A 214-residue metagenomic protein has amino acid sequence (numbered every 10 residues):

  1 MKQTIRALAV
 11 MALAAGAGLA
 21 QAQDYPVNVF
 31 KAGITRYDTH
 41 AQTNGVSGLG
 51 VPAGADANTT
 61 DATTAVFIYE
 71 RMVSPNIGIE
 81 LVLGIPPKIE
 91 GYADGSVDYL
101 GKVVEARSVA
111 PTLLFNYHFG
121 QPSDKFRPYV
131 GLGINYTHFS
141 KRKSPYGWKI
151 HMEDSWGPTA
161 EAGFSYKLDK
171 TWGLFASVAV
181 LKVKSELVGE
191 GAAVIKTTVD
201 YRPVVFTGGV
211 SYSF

Functional and structural regions predicted by a protein language model:
M1-P26: Cleavable N-terminal export/targeting peptides
Q21-R71, K141, V205: Short glycine/proline- and aromatic-enriched beta-strand/turn motifs that initiate or cap beta-hairpins
Y25-V27, R36, I68-S144, P203-F214: Gram-negative (and chloroplast) outer-membrane scaffold detector with strong preference for beta-barrel transmembrane
Q42-L49, G91-Y99, S140-W148, E186-V194: Outer-membrane beta-barrel translocator domains and adjoining extracellular loop/strand segments of Gram-negative
A55-D61, L100-R107, W148-W156, I195-R202: Replace "Gram-negative outer membrane beta-barrel proteins" with "bacterial and organellar outer membrane beta-barrel
K88, Y92, D169-F214: Predominantly the C-terminal beta-signal and adjacent terminal strand-loop region of outer-membrane beta-barrel
P111-F115, V130-Y136, E153-F164, V180: Hydrophobic alpha-helical segments of small multi-pass membrane proteins
